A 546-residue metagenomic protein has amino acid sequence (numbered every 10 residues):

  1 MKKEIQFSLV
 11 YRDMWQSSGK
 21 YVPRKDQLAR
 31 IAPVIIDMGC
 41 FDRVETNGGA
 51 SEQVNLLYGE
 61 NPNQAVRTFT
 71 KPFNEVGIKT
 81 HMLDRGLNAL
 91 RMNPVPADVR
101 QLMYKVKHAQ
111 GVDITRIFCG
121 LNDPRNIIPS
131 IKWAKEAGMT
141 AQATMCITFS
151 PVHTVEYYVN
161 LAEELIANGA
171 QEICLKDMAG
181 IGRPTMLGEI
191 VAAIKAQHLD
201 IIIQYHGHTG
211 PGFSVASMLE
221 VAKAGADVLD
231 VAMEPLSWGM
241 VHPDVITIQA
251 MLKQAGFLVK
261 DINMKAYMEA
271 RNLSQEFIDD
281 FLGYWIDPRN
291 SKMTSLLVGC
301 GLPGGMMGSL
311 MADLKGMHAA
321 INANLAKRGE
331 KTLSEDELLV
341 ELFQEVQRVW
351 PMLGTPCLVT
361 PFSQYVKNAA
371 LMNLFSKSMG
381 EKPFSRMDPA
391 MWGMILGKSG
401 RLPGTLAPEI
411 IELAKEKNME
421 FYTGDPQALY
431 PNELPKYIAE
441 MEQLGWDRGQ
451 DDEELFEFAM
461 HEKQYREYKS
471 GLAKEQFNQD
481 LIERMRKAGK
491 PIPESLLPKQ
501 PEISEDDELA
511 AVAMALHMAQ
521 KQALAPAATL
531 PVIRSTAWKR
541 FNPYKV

Functional and structural regions predicted by a protein language model:
M1-S18, V66-K71: N-terminal amphipathic alpha-helix/helix-capping segment at the start of soluble metabolic enzymes
M14, I117, I173, G225 (+2 more regions): Conserved, mostly hydrophobic/aromatic
P33, D42-R43, N47-I166, A179-P184: Active-site beta->alpha loop and helix N-cap motifs at the rims of alpha/beta catalytic domains
I36-V54, R289-A527, W538: Terminal or standalone catalytic/regulatory effector modules within metabolic enzymes and repeat proteins
V66-N74, I128-G138, G188-L199, Q249 (+3 more regions): Surface-exposed amphipathic alpha-helices with a cationic face
I117, D177, A224-P243: Glycine-rich phosphate-binding active-site loops on the catalytic face of alpha/beta enzymes
E156-L165, P211-D227: Catalytic cores of alpha/beta
S237-I262: C-terminal helical cap(s) of enzyme catalytic domains, especially alpha/beta-barrels
